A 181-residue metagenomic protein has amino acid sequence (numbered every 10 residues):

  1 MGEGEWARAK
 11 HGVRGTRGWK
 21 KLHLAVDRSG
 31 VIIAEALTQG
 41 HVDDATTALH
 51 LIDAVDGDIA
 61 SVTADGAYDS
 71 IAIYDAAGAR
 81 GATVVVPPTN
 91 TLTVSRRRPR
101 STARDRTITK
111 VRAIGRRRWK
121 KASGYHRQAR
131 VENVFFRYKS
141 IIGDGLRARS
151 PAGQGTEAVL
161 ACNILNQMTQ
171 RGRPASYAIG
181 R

Functional and structural regions predicted by a protein language model:
M1-N90, V94-R96, R100, E157-C162 (+2 more regions): Polybasic low-complexity intrinsically disordered regions
G4, E35, R117, S123 (+3 more regions): Flexible, active-site-adjacent loop/turn segments at secondary-structure boundaries
G66-K139, A148, A152: Helix-centered, glycine/charged polyanion-binding patches within enzymatic domains that contact phosphate-containing
D105, L165-N166: Short alpha-helix boundary/capping motifs
I108-I114, G145-A148, Q170-R181: A short, flexible helix-boundary coil/loop motif
V134-R137, I141-G145, N166, Q170-R171: Hydrophobic alpha-helical segments
L146, P151, G155-L160: C-terminal/domain-terminus segments
